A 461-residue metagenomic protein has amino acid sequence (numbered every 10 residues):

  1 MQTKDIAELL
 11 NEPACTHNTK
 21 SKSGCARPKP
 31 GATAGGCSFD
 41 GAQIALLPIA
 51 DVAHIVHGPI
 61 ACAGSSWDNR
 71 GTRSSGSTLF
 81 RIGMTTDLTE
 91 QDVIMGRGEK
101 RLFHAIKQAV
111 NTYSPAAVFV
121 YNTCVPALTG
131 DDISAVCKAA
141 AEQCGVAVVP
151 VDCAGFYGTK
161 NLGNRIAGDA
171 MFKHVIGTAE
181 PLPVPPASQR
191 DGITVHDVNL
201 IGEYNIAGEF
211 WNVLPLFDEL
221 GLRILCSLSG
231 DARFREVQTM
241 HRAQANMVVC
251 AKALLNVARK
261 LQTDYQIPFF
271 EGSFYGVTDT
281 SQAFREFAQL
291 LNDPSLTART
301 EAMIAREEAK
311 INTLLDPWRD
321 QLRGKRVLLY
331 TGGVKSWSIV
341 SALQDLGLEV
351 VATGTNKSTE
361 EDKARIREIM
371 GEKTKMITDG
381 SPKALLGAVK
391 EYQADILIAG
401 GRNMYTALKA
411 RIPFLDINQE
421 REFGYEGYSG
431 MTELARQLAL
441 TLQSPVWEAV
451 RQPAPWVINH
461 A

Functional and structural regions predicted by a protein language model:
M1-A461: An N-terminal assembly and electron-transfer interface module characteristic of large anaerobic redox and radical
